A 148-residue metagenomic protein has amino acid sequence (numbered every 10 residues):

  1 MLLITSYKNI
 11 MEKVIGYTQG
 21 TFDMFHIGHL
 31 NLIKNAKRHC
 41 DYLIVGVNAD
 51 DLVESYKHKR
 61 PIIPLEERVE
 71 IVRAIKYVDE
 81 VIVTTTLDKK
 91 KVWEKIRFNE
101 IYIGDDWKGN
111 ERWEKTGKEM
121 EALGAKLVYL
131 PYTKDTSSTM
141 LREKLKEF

Functional and structural regions predicted by a protein language model:
L2-F148: Nucleotidyltransferase catalytic core that binds NTPs
